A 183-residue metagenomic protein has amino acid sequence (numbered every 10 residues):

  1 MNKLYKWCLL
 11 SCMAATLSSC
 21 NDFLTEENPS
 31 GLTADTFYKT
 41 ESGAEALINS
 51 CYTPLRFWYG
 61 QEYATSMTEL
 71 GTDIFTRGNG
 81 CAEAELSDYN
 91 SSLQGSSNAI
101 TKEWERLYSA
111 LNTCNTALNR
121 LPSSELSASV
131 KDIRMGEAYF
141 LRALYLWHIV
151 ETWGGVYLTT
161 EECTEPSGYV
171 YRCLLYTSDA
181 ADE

Functional and structural regions predicted by a protein language model:
M1-C8: Bacterial N-terminal signal peptides that target proteins for export
L9, M13-A14: Hydrophobic helical h-region of N-terminal Sec-dependent signal peptides in bacterial secretory/periplasmic proteins
C20-T68: Membrane-proximal, proline-rich intrinsically disordered regions
D22-F23, Y59-Y63, F75-G80, I149-L158: Proline-centered turn/helix-capping motifs that create local helix->coil transitions or kinks
P29-T33, S91-L93, T160-G168: Short linear capping/connector segments at secondary-structure termini
E45, N49, T53-W58, C81-W153 (+1 more regions): Conserved, well-structured interaction surfaces
Y176-A181: Conserved small/polar residues in nucleotide/adenosyl-binding loops
